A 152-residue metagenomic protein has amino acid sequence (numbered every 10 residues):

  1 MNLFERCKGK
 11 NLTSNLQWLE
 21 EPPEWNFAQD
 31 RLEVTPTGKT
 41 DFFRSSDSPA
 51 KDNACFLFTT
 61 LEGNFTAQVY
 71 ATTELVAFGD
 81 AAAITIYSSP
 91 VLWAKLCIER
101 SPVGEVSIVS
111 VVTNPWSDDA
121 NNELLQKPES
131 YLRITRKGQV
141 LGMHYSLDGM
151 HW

Functional and structural regions predicted by a protein language model:
M1-W152: Extracellular glycan-recognition regions
